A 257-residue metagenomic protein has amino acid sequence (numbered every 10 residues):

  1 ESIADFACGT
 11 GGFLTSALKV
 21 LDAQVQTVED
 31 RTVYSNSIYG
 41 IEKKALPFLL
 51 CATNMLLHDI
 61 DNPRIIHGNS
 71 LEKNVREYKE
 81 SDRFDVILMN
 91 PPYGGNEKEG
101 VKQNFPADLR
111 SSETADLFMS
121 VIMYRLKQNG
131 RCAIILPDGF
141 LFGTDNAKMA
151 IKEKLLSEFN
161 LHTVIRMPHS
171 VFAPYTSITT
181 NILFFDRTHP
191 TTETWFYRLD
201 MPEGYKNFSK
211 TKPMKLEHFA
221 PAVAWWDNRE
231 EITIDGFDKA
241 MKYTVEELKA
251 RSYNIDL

Functional and structural regions predicted by a protein language model:
E1-M89, G94-N96, S112, D116 (+3 more regions): Conserved S-adenosyl-L-methionine
H67, K79-L257: A conserved structural/catalytic subdomain of Rossmann-like adenosyl-cofactor enzymes
